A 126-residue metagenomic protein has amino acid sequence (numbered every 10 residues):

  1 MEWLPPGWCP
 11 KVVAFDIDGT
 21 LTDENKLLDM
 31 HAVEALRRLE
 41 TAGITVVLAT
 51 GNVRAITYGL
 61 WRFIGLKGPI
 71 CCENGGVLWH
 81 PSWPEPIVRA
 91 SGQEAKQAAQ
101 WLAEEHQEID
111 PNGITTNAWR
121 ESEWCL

Functional and structural regions predicted by a protein language model:
M1-F15: Non-catalytic pre-domain segments flanking phosphatase-related domains
D23: Short helix N-cap motif at coil->helix boundaries in the Bergerat
L27-A118: Active-site phosphate-binding/coordination module
S122-L126: A generic structural motif
